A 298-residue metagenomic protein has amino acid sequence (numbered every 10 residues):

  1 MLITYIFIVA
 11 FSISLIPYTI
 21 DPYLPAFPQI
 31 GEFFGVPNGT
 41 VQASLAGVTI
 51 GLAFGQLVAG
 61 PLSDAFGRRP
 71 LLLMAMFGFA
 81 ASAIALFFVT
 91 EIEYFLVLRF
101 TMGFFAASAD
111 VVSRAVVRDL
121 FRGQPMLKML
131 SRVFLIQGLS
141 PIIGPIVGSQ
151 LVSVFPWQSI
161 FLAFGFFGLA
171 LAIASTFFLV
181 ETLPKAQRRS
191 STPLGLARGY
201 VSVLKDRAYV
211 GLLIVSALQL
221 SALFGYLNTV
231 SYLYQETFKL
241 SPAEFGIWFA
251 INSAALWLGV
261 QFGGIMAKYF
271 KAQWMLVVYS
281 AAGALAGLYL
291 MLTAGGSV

Functional and structural regions predicted by a protein language model:
T4-N38, Y226-S231: Extracytoplasmic
G35, G67, F88-Y94, F105 (+1 more regions): Helix-breaking motifs and short loop linkers at transmembrane-helix boundaries and internal kinks in secondary membrane
F54-E93: Conserved MFS/SLC helix-loop-helix module at the cytosolic interface between two early adjacent transmembrane helices
Q56-G67, G259-A272: Helix-to-loop junctions at the C-terminal end of transmembrane segments in multipass secondary transporters
P70-I84, W274-Y289: Structural signature of the two symmetry-related core transmembrane helices
Y94, S131-F177: Helix-loop-helix hairpin linking two adjacent transmembrane segments in secondary transporters
L98-L139: Cytoplasmic helix-loop-helix junction between adjacent transmembrane helices in 12-TM secondary transporters
T182-L212: Juxtamembrane intracellular "pre-TM" segments in multi-pass secondary transporters
